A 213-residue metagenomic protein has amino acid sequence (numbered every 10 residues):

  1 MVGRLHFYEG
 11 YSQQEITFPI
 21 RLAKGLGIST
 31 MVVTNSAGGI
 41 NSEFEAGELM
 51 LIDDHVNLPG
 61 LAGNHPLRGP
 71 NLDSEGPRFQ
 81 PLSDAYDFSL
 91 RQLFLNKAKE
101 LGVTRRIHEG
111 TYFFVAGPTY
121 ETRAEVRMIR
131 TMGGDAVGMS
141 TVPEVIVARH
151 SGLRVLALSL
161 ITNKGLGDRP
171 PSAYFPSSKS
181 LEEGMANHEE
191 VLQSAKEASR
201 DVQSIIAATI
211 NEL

Functional and structural regions predicted by a protein language model:
M1-L5, T34-A37, I52-H55, K97 (+5 more regions): Fold-independent oxyanion-binding glycine-rich loops and adjacent beta-strand/coil segments at enzyme active sites
M1-L82: Metabolite-binding pocket within alpha/beta catalytic cores that recognizes anionic/polar moieties
Y11, R91, N96-D135, A207-L213: Active-site/ligand-binding-proximal alpha/beta "capping" segment
Y11-F18, L26, A85, S89-L93 (+5 more regions): Conserved active-site and cofactor/substrate-binding residues in soluble primary-metabolism enzymes
E48-D53, R154-A157, A173-S177: Short, hinge-like loop/turn segments at secondary-structure boundaries
Y120-P170: A C-terminal functional module that forms or caps the active site or interfaces directly with catalytic machinery
G167-L213: His/Asp/Glu-rich mid-to-C-terminal helical/loop segments that flank catalytic regions of hydrolases
